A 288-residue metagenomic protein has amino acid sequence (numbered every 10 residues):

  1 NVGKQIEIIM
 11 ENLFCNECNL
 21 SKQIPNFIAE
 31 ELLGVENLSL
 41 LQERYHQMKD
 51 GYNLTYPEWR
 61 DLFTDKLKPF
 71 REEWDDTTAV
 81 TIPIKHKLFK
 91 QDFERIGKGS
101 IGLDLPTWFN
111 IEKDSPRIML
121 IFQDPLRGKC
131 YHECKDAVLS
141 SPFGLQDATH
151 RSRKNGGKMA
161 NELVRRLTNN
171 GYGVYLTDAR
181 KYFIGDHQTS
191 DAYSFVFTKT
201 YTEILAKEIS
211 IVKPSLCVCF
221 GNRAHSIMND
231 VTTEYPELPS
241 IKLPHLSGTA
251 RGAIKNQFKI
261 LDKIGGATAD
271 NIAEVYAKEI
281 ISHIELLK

Functional and structural regions predicted by a protein language model:
N1-I9: Short, Lys/Arg-enriched N-terminal segments with co-localized hydrophobic residues within the first ~10-30 amino acids
E11-L216, N222-N229, G248, G252: A polyanion-binding, active-site-adjacent surface
N169-G171, E234-E237: Short, well-ordered coil/turn elements that cap or connect secondary structure elements
K213-S215, Y235-L238: A short helix->loop->beta-strand "cap" motif at the edges of active sites that frequently abuts
I227-M228, A269, A277: Catalytic cores of soluble, metal-dependent hydrolases
E237-A269: Short, flexible loop segments at boundaries between secondary-structure elements
I281-K288: Charged phosphate-binding loop/patch that engages nucleotide di/tri-phosphates or the phosphate backbone of nucleic
